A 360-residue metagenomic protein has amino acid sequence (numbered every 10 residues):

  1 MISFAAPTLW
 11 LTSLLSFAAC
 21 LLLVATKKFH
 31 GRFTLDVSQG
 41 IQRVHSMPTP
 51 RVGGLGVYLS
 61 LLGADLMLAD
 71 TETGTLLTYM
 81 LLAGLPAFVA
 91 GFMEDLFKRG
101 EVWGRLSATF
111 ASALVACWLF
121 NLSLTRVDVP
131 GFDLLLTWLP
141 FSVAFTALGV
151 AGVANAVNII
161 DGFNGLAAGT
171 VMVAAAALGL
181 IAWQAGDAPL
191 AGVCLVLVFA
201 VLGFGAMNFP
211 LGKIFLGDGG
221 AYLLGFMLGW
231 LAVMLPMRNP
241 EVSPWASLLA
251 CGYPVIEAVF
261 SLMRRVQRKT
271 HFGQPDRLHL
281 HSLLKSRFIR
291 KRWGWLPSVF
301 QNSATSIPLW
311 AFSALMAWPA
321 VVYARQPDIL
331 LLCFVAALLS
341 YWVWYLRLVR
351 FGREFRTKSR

Functional and structural regions predicted by a protein language model:
I2-I256: "…together with the soluble PPM/PP2C metallo-phosphatase catalytic core" -> "…together with the soluble PPM/PP2C
L23-P50, F260-V299: Cytosolic, membrane-interface loops and tails of multi-pass inner-membrane proteins
S60-L68, S303-R325: Alpha-helical transmembrane segments and their membrane-interface junctions in multi-pass membrane proteins
P86-V102, V322-R360: Alpha-helical transmembrane segments and their immediate juxtamembrane interface regions
L211, L278-K285, C333-W344: A broadly tuned "polar low-complexity/structure-edge" signature
N239-L248, A317, P327-L332: Structural signal for the N-terminal portions of transmembrane helices and their immediately preceding loop/interface
P244-W245, F300-A304: Membrane-water interface at loop-to-transmembrane-helix junctions
